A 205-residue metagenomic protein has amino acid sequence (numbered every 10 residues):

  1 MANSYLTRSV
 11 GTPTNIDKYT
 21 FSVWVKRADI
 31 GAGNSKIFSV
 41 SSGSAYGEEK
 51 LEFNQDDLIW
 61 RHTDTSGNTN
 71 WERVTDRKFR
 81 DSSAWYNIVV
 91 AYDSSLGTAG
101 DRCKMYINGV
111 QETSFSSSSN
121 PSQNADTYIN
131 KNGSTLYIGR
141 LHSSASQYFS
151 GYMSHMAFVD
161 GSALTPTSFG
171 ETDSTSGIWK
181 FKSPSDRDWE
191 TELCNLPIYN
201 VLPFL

Functional and structural regions predicted by a protein language model:
M1-Y5, G97-A99, K104, T113-S119 (+1 more regions): Extended recognition patches within non-cytosolic domains
A2-Y19, N70-R80, S143-A145, W179-R187: Short surface loop/edge beta-strand patches of beta-sandwich-type extracellular domains that form ligand-contact sites
N3-R61, L96-A99, S162-T167: Extracellular glycan-recognition modules
F21-D29, I88-V90, I138, M153-A157 (+1 more regions): Short hydrophobic/aromatic patches on beta-strands that form ligand-binding or substrate-lining surfaces
V23, S83-S94, M105: Short tryptophan-centered beta-strand motifs in secreted/extracellular beta-sheet-rich domains of glycan-recognition
K26-A32, G43-S44, D64-G67, D93-T98 (+4 more regions): Acidic glycine-/aspartate-rich tracts in secreted/extracellular proteins
R61-N87: Short, aromatic/His-centered strand-loop micro-motif at the edge of beta-sheets
Y128-M153, S183: Extracellular glycan-interaction patches encoded by glycine-rich segments
